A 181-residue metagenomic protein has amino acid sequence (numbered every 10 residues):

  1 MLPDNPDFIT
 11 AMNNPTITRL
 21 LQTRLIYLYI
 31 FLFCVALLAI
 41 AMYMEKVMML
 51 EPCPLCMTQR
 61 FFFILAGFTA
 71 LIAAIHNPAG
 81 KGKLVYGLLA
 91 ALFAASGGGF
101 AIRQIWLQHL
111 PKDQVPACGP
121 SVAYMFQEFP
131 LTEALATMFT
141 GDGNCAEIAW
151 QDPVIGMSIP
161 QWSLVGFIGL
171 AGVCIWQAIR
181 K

Functional and structural regions predicted by a protein language model:
L2-L21: Short, Lys/Arg-rich, polar N-terminal cytosolic tail immediately upstream of the first transmembrane signal-anchor
L20-F31, H76-F100: Interfacial segments of alpha-helical transmembrane regions
A36, I40-E45, A95-P111: C-terminal TM-helix exit segments that contain a strictly Trp-centered aromatic cap at the helix terminus
L50-R60, Y86, P116-A117: Non-cytosolic membrane-interface motifs at loop->transmembrane helix junctions
E51, Q59-I72, Y124-Q127, Q151: Iron-sulfur (Fe-S) cluster-binding segments and ferredoxin-like electron-carrier domains, especially [2Fe-2S]
L71-A79, I175-K181: Structural signal for the C-terminal ends of transmembrane alpha-helices and the immediately following loop
H109-I155: Extracytosolic (periplasmic/ER-lumenal) interhelical loops and adjacent juxtamembrane/interface segments of multi-pass
T137-K181: A hydrophobic membrane-anchoring alpha-helix module
